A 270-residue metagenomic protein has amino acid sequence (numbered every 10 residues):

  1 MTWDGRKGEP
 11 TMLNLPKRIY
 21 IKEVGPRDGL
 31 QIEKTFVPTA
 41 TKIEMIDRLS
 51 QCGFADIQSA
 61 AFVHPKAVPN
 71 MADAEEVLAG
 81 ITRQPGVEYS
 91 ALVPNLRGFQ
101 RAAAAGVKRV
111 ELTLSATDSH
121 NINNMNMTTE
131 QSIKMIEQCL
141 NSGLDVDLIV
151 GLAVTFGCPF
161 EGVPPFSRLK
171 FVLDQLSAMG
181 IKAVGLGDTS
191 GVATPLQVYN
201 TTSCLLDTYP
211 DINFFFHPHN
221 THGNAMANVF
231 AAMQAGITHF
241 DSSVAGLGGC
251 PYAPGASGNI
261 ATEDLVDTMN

Functional and structural regions predicted by a protein language model:
T2-T11: Short, Lys/Arg-enriched N-terminal segments with co-localized hydrophobic residues within the first ~10-30 amino acids
M12-R97: N-terminal capping/small domains of soluble enzymes
Y20-D28, I57-S59, E88-A91, V110-L112 (+4 more regions): Hydrophobic faces of well-ordered beta-strands that scaffold small-molecule active sites in alpha/beta enzyme cores
V24-T41, V87-N95, I122-N126, V154-S167 (+1 more regions): Active-site mouth loops of central-metabolism enzymes
T39-I57, L96-S119, D147, F156-I212 (+3 more regions): Alpha/beta enzyme core
A55-L78, L114-T128, V154-F160, G185-L196 (+1 more regions): Glycine-rich, proline-tolerant flexible connector loops at the mouths of alpha/beta enzymes
A67-A91, E130-I149, V198-F216, I260-N270: Alpha-helix-loop-beta-strand connector modules within alpha/beta enzyme cores
T189-M269: Catalytic alpha/beta core domains of metabolic enzymes, predominantly
